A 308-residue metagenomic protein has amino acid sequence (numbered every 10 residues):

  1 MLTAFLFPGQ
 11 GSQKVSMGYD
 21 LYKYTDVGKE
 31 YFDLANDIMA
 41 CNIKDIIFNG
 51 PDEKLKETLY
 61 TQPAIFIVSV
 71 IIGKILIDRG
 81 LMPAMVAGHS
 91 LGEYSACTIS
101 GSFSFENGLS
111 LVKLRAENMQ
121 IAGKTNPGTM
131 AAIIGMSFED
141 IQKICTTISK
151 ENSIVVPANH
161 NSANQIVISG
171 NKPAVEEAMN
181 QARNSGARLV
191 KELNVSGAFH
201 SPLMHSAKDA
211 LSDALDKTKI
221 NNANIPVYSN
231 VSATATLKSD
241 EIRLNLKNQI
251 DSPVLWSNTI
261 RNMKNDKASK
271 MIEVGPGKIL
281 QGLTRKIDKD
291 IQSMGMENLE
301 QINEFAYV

Functional and structural regions predicted by a protein language model:
M1-I141, L189, K270-N303: FabD-like malonyl-/acyl-CoA
G11-S12, M39, S100-D251: Alpha/beta catalytic cores of group-transfer enzymes, especially the acyltransferase/condensing modules of polyketide
T61-P63, A198, P253: Glycine-rich phosphate/pyrophosphate-binding beta-alpha loops
I77, R183, K264-K267: Non-catalytic positions within long, well-ordered alpha-helices that form the structural scaffold/packing of enzyme
I148, N303-V308: Short amphipathic alpha-helix with an adjacent loop that forms part of the alpha/beta core around
E192-V195, K264, E297: Short glycine-rich catalytic loops that host catalytic nucleophiles or stabilize transition states across multiple
D251-A268: A short, acidic, amphipathic alpha-helical segment used as a generic capping/interface helix at domain edges
